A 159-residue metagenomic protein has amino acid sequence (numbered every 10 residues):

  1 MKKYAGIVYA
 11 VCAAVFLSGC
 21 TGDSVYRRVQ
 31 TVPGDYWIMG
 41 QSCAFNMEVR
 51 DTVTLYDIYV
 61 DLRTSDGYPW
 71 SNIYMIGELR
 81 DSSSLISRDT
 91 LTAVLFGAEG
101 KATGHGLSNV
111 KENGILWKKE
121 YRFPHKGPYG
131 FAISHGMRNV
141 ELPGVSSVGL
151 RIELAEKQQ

Functional and structural regions predicted by a protein language model:
F16-G19: C-terminal motif of bacterial Sec signal peptides marking the signal peptidase cleavage site
T21-S24: Bacterial signal peptide processing site
R28-V49: Post-signal peptide N-terminal segment of mature Sec-exported envelope proteins
T54-D66, Y129-H135: A short beta-strand element within beta-rich, extracytoplasmic domains of secreted/secretory-pathway proteins
S65-G67, E112-W117, R122, H135-V145: Short acidic/polar inter-strand loop motif in beta-rich domains
P69-M75, G144-S147: Short coil-to-beta strand junction motifs in C2/discoidin
A93-G97, T103-K119: A beta-strand/beta-hairpin structural motif
P124-N139, G144-E156: Internal, hydrophobic beta-strand segments that form the core of beta-sheet-rich folds
